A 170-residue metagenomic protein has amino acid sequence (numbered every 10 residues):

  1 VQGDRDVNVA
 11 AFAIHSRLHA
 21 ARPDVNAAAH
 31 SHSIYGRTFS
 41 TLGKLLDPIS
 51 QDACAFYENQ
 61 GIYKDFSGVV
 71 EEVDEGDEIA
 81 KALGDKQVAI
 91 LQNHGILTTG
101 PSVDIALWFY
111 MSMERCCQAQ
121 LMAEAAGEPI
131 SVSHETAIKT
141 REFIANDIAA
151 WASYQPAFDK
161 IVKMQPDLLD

Functional and structural regions predicted by a protein language model:
V1-R37, V73-D85: Short HxH-centered metal-ligating active-site micro-motif
G3-F12, A28, I62-V70, E124-E135: Low-complexity, flexible helical/coil segments
N8, F12, V69, V73 (+2 more regions): Electropositive phosphate-/nucleotide-binding environments in soluble metabolic enzymes
R22, S33, G43, F66 (+3 more regions): Generic secondary-structure microfeatures
R22-N26, Q51-D52, Y57-Q60, G84-Q87 (+1 more regions): Short coil/turn connectors at secondary-structure junctions
S31-E71, E75: Class I SAM-dependent methyltransferase SAM-binding "motif I" and its flanking Rossmann-like core
G61-L97: A contiguous binding-surface segment within folded domains or other stable secondary-structure elements
D85-D170: A conserved C-terminal secondary-structure "cap"
